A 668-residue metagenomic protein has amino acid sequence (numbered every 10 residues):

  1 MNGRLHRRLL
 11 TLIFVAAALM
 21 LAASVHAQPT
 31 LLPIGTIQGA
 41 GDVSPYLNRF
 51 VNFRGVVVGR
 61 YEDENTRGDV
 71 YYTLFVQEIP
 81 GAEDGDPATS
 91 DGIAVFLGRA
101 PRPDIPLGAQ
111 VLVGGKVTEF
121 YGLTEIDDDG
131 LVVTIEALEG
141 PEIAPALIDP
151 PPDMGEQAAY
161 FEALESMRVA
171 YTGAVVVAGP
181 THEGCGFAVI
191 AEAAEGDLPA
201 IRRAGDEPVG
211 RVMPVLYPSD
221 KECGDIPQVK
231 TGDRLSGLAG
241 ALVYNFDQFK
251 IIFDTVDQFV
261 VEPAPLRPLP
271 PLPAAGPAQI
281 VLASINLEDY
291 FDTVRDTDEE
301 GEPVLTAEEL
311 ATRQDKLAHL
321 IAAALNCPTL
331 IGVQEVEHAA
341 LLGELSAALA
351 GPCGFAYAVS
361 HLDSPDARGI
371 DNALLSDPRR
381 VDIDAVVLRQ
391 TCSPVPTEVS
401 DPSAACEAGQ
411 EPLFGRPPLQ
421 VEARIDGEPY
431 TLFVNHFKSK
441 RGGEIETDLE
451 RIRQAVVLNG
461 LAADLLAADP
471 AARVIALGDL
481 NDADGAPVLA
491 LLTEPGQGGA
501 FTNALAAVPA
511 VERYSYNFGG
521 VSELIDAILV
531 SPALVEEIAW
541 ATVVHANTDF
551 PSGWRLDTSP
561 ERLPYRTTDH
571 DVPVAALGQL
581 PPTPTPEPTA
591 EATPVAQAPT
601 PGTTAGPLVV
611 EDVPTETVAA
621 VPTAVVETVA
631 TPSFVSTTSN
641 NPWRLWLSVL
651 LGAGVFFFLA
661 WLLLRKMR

Functional and structural regions predicted by a protein language model:
M1-L12: Bacterial N-terminal signal peptides that target proteins for export
V15, L19, A23-T30, P581-T637: Ser/Thr-rich, Proline-interspersed low-complexity disordered segments
A27-G35, P45, T134-E142, K250-D254 (+8 more regions): Intrinsically disordered, low-complexity linkers and terminal tails enriched in Ser/Thr/Pro/Gly with interspersed basic
A27-V304, E308-D315, G351, V381 (+5 more regions): Extended non-catalytic accessory segments flanking core domains
S166-M167, I525-D526, T603: Short, surface-exposed beta-edge/turn micro-motifs
A194-L198, D220-E222, F253-P586, G652: Divalent cation-coordinating acidic motifs and surrounding scaffolds that mediate Ca2+/Mg2+/Mn2+/Zn2+-dependent binding
A630-L647, R668: Short, low-complexity patches enriched in S/T/P/G
L645-R668: C-terminal membrane-anchoring or membrane-association module
